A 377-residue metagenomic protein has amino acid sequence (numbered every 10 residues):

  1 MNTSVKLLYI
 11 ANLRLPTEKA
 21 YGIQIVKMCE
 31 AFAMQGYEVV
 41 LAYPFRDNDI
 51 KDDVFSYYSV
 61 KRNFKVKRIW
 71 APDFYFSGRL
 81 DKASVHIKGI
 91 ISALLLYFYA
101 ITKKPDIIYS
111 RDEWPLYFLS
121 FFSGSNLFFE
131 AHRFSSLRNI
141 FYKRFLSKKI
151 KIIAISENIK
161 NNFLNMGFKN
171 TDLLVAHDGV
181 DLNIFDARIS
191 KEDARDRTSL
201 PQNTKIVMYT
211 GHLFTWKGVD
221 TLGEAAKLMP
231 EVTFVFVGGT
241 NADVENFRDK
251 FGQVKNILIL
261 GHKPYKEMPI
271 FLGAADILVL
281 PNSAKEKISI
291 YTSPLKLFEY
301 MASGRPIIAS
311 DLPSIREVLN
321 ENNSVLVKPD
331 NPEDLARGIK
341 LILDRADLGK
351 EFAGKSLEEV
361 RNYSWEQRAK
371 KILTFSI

Functional and structural regions predicted by a protein language model:
M1-K61, K103, E224-K227, L312: N-terminal subdomain of nucleotide-sugar transferases
L8-I10, P201-K217, G223-K227, V235: Conserved donor-binding/catalytic core segment of Leloir-type glycosyltransferases
D53-Y58, D186-L200, L348: A short helix/loop element that forms part of the nucleotide-sugar donor recognition site in Leloir-type
N158, G179: Carbohydrate-associated surface elements
D196, L341, L348-N362: A short, well-ordered alpha-helix in the C-terminal region of glycosyltransferases
K217, K266-F271, L278-E299, A309-E317: Nucleotide-sugar-dependent
E245-L272: Nucleotide-activated donor-binding/catalytic signature segment of Leloir-type glycosyltransferases, i.e., the conserved
E321, V325-P332, L341-D347: Conserved acidic donor-binding segment of nucleotide-sugar-dependent glycosyltransferases
